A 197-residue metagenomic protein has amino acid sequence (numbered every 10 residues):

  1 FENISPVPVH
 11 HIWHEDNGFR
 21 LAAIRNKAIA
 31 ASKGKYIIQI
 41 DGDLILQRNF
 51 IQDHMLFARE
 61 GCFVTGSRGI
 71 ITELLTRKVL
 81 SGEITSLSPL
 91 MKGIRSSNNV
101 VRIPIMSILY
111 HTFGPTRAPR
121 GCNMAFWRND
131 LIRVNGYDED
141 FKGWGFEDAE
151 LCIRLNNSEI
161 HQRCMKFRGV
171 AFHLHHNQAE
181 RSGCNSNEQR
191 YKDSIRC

Functional and structural regions predicted by a protein language model:
F1-G18: Acidic donor-binding segment of Leloir-type glycosyltransferases
E15-S32, N49: Glycine-rich, basic loop-to-helix element that forms the pyrophosphate-binding segment of sugar-nucleotide handling
I37: Short aromatic/hydrophobic "clamp" motif used to bind/position activated sugar donors
D41-I45: The conserved acidic donor/metal-binding loop of glycosyltransferases
N49-S86: Conserved donor NDP-sugar-binding/catalytic core segment of glycosyltransferases
I84-T116: Short, flexible, basic/aromatic active-site loop/helix in glycosyltransferases
P119, N123-N135, F141-H161, K166-F167: A short, conserved alpha-helix in the catalytic core of glycosyltransferases
M165-S182: Active-site donor/metal-binding and catalytic loop motifs of nucleotide-sugar-dependent glycosylation enzymes
